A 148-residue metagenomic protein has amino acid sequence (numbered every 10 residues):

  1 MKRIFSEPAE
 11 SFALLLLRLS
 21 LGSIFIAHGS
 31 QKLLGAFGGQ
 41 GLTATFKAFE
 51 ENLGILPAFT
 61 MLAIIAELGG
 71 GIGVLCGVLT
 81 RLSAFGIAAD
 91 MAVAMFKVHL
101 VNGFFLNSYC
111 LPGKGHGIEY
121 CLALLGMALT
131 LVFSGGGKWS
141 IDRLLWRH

Functional and structural regions predicted by a protein language model:
M1-A36, P57-I65, G69-H148: Extended, low-polarity transmembrane helix blocks
L34-I55, F59: Membrane-interface interhelical connector segments
